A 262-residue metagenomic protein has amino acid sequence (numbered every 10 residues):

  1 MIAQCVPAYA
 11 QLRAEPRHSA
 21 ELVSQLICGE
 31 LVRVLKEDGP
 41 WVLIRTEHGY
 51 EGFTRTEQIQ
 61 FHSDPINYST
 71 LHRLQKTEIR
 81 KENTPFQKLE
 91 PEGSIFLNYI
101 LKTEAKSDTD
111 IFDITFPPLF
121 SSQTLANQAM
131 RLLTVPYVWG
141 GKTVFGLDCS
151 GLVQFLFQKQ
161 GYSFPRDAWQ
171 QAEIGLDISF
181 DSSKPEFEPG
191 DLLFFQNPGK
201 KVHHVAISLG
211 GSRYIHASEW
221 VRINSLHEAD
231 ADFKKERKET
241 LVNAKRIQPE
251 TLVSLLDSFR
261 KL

Functional and structural regions predicted by a protein language model:
M1, R17, S24, D38-P40 (+1 more regions): Boundary regions of SH3-family modules and the immediately adjacent low-complexity/disordered segments in eukaryotic
M1-R13, Y68-N83, Q158-E173: Short, basic/aromatic beta-hairpin or loop at an interaction surface
C5, V34, T103, F194-F195 (+1 more regions): A generic structural signal for residues embedded in beta-strands
Y9-A10, F61-H62, I178-S183, H203 (+1 more regions): Aromatic- and glycine-rich peptidoglycan recognition patches
L26-I27, E82-I95, Y99, T134-L147 (+1 more regions): Glycine-rich catalytic cores of cysteine/serine-nucleophile enzymes that process amide/ester linkages in cell-envelope
E30, Y99, G190-L192: Structural motif
I66-S94, V138, K234-L262: Glycine- and charge-enriched low-complexity intrinsically disordered segments
Y137-P189: Catalytic cysteine-centered active-site loop
